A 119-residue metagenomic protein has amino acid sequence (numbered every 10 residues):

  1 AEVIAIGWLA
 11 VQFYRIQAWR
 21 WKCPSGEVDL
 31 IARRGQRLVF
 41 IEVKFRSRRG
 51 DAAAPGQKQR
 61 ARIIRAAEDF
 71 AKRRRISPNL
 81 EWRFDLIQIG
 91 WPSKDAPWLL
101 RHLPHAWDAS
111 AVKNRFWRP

Functional and structural regions predicted by a protein language model:
A1-R20: Acidic-basic catalytic patches of nuclease active cores, encompassing PD-(D/E)XK and other metal-cofactor nuclease
Q12-F13, P24-V28, L80-W82: Short beta-strand or tight-loop elements that sit immediately N-terminal to catalytic metal-binding acidic residues
I16-A18, F40, F84, L100: Hydrophobic residues on conserved beta-strands that form the core of alpha/beta folds
W21, V43-F45, H105: Active-site donor-binding loop signature of nucleotide-sugar glycosyltransferases
K22-P24, G35, K94: Short strand-coil-strand connectors
V28-G50, I63: Conserved catalytic cores of phosphodiester-cleaving nucleases, focusing on short active-site segments
R46-D69, R73: Mg2+/Mn2+-dependent nuclease catalytic core
R75-P119: Domain-level recognition of nuclease-like catalytic cores that cleave nucleotide substrates
